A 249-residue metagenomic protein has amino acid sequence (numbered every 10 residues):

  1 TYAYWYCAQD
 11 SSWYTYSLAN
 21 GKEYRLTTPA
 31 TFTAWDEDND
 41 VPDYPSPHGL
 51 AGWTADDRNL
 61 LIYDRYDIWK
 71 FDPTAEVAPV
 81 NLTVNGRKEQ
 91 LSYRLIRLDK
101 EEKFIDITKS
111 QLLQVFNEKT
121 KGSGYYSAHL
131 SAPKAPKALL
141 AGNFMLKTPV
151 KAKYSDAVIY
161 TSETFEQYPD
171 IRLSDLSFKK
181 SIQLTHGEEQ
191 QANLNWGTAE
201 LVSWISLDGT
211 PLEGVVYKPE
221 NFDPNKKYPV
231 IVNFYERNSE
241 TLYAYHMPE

Functional and structural regions predicted by a protein language model:
T1, P42-A55, Y93-T108, V150-K153: Structural signature of eukaryotic scaffold interfaces centered on beta-propeller domains
Y2-A3, L60, Q111, V158: Hydrophobic beta-strand positions that form the internal "hydrophobic ladder" of WD40/Gbeta-like beta-propeller blades
C7-W13, D40-N81: Repeat-solenoid scaffold signature
D10-T15, R65-D72, K119-S127, E166-S174: Structural motif
L18-G21, P73-E76, H129-P133, L176-S177: Short loop/turn segments that connect beta-strands within beta-propeller blades
G21-S46, V80-E102, N143-F144, H186-E200: Surface-exposed loop and turn segments in beta-propeller and other repeat-based domains that flank or scaffold
T148-E249: Serine-hydrolase catalytic core recognition
